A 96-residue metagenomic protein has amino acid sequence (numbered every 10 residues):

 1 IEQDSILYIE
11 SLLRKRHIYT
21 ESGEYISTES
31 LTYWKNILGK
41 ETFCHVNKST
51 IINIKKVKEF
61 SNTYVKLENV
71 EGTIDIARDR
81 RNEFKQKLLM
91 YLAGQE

Functional and structural regions predicted by a protein language model:
I1-N69, D75-I76: Conserved binding/recognition cores within well-folded domains
L38, R78-E96: Eukaryotic intrinsically disordered, low-complexity regulatory linkers and tails enriched in Ser/Thr/Pro
